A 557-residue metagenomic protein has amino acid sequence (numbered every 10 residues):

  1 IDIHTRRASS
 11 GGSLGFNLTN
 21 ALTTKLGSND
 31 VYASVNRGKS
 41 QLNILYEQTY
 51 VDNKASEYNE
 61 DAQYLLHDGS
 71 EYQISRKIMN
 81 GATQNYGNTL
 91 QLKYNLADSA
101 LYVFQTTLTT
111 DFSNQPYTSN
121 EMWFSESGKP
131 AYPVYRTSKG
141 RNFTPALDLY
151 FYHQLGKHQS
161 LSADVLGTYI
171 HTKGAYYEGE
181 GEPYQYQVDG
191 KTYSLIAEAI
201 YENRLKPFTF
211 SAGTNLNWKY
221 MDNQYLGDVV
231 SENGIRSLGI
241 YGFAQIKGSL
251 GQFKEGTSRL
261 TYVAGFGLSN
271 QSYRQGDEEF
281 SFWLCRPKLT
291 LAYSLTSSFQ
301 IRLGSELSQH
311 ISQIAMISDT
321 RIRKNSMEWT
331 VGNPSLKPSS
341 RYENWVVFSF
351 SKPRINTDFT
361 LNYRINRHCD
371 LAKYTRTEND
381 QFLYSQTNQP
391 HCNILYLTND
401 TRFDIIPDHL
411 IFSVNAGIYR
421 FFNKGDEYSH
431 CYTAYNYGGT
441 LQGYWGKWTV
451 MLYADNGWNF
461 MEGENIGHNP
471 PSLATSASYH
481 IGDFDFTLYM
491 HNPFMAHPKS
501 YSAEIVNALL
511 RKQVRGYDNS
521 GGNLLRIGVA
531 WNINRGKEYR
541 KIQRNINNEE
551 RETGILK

Functional and structural regions predicted by a protein language model:
I1-N120, V134-T168, I200-F208, A212 (+12 more regions): Membrane-proximal, glycine/serine-rich, low-complexity loop/turn segments characteristic of large bacterial
G12-L22, F266-Q275, G332, N344 (+2 more regions): Transmembrane beta-strand segments that form the barrel wall of outer-membrane beta-barrel proteins
L22-T23, N80-Q84, T137-F143, P183-Y193 (+8 more regions): Replace "Gram-negative outer membrane beta-barrel proteins" with "bacterial and organellar outer membrane beta-barrel
V31, A55-S70, P116-S127, A131-Y132 (+12 more regions): Outer-membrane beta-barrel translocator domains and adjoining extracellular loop/strand segments of Gram-negative
Y32, A416-G425, T433-H480, F484 (+1 more regions): C-terminal beta-barrel architecture of Gram-negative outer-membrane proteins
G87-Q115, R136-E278, F282-L284, S294 (+2 more regions): Face-selective signature of the C-terminal outer-membrane beta-barrel domain
S194-I196, N333, K337, E343 (+3 more regions): Outer membrane beta-barrel strand-and-loop segments of large Gram-negative receptors, especially TonB-dependent
W218, N270, H310, W458 (+1 more regions): Active-site micro-motifs of SAM-dependent methyltransferase domains
